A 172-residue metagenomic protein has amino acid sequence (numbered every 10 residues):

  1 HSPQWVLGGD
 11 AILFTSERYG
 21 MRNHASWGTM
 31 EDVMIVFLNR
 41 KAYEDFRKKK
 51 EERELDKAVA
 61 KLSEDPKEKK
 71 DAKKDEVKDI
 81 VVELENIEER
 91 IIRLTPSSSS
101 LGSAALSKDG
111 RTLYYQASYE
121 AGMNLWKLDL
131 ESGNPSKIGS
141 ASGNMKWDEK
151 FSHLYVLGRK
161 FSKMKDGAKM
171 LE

Functional and structural regions predicted by a protein language model:
H1, F37-E64, V81-S99, D129-G143 (+1 more regions): Multi-bladed beta-propeller domains
H1-S2, L7-K73, A117-N124, R159-G167: A flexible loop/linker signature enriched in serine peptidases of the S9 family
H1-T15, M21-R22, S98-Y114, S136-G158: Conserved beta-propeller blade repeats
I12, V36, V82-L84, A104 (+5 more regions): Generic structural hydrophobic/aromatic packing signal, biased to beta-strands
K70, K74, L84-S136, M145: Long hydrophobic segments that form regular secondary structure
V77-D79: Long, low-complexity intrinsically disordered regions
